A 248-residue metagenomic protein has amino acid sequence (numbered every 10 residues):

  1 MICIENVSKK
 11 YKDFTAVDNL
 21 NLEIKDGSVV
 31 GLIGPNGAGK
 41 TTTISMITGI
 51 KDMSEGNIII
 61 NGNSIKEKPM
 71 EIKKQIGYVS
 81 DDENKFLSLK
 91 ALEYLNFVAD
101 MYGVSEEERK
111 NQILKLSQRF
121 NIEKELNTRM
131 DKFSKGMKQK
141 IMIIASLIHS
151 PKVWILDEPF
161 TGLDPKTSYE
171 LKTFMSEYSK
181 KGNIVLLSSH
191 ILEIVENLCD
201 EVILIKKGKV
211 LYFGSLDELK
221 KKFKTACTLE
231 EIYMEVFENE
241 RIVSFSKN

Functional and structural regions predicted by a protein language model:
G56-E67, E71-I72: Conserved ABC transporter NBD signature motif
N96, D100, E107-E125: Conserved ABC ATPase "signature" region
R129-F133: Conserved ABC ATPase signature
W154-E158: Catalytic Walker B motif of ABC-type/P-loop ATPase nucleotide-binding domains
F213-G214: ABC ATPase "signature
